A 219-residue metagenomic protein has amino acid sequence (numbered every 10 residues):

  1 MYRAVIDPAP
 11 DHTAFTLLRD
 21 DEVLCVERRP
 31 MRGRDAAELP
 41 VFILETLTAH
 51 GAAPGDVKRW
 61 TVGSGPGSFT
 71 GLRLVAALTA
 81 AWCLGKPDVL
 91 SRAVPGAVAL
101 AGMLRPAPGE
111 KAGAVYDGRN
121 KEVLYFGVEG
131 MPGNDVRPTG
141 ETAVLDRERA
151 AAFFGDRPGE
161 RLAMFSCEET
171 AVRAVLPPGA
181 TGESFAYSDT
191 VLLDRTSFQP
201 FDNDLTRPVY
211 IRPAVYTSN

Functional and structural regions predicted by a protein language model:
M1-D20, R32-A36, S91-N219: Oxyanion-binding and handling regions
M1-P66: N-terminal beta-alpha supersecondary unit
E38-V41, A77, A99: Short amphipathic alpha-helical face segments that pack within enzyme cores and frequently flank/anchor catalytic
L44, A80, R173: Short glycine-/small-residue-rich flexible loop motifs, especially phosphate/cofactor-binding loops
H50, K86-P87, L176: A broad structural signal for alpha-helix termini and local helix breaks/kinks
R59-L90: DPxDG-like acidic metal-binding loop motif
